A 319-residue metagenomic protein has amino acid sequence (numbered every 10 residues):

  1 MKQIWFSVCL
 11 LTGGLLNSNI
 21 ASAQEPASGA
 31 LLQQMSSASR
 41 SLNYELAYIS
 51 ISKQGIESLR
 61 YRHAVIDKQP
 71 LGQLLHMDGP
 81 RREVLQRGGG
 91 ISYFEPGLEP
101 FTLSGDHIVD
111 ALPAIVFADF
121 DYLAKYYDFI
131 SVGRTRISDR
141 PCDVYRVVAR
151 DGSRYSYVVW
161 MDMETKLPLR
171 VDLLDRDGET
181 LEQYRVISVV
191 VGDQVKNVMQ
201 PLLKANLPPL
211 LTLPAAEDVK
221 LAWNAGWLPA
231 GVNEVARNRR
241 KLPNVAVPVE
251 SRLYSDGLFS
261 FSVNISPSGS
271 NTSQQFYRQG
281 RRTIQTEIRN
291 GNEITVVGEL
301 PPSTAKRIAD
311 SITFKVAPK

Functional and structural regions predicted by a protein language model:
M1-V8: Bacterial N-terminal signal peptides that target proteins for export
L10-L11, A21: Cleavable N-terminal signal peptides
Q24-G97, Y127-T135, R140-V144, V148-S156 (+2 more regions): N-terminal mature ectodomain segment of secretory-pathway/periplasmic proteins
Y93-A118: Acidic/charged, solvent-exposed loop-and-adjacent secondary-structure segments enriched in E/D, K/R, S/T, and G/P
S138-L207: Gly/Pro-enriched, hydrophobic low-complexity segments that function as extracytoplasmic propeptides/linkers
V171, G291-E299: Short, well-ordered beta-strand elements
N206-N290, S303: Short, solvent-exposed recognition patches
